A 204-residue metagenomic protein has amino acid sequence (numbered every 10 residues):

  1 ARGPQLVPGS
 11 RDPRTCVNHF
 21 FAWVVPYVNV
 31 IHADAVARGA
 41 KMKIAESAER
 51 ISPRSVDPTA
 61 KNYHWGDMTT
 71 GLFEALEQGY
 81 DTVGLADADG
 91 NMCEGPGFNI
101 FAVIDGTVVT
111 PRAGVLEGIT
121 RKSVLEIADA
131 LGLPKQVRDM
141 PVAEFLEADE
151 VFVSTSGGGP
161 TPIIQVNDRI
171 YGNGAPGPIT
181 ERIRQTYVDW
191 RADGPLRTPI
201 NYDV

Functional and structural regions predicted by a protein language model:
P4-V204: Helix-start/capping segments and mature chain N-termini
